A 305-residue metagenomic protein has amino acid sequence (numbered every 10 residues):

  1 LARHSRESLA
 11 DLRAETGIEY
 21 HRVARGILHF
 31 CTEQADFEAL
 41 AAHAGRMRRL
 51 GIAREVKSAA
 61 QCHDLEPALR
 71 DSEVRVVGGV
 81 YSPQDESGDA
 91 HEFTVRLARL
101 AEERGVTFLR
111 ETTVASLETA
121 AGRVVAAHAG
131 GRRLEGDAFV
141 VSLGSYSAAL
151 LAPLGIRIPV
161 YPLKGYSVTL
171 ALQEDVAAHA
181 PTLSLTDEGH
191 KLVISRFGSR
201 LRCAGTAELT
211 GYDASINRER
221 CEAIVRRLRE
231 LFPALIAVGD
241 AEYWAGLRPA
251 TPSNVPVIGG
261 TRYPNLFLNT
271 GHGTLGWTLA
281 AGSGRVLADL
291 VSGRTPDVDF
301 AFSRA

Functional and structural regions predicted by a protein language model:
L1-A60, L228: Dinucleotide-binding Rossmann-like beta1-alpha1 core, especially the glycine-rich loop that anchors the ADP
L1-R6, H29-A39, D64, V80-R99 (+3 more regions): Short beta-strand to alpha-helix junction loop
D11-R22, L50-I52, E103-T107, I156 (+2 more regions): Surface-exposed helix-capping loop/turn segments at secondary-structure junctions
E38-L50, L69-D137: Helical element adjacent to the flavin cofactor pocket in flavoenzyme catalytic cores
V56, L69, A121, L172 (+1 more regions): C-terminal lid/capping helical subdomain adjacent to the catalytic/cofactor pocket in oxidative enzymes
S58, R110-T112, E242: Short loop/edge segments at beta-strand edges and connector loops that shape dinucleotide/nucleotide cofactor-binding
R70, V114-A126, G130-P264: Active-site substrate-recognition segment that forms the wall of the catalytic cavity or substrate channel
G105-T107, L201, L266: Short, conserved active-site loop motifs that form the nucleotide-linked donor/cofactor pocket
